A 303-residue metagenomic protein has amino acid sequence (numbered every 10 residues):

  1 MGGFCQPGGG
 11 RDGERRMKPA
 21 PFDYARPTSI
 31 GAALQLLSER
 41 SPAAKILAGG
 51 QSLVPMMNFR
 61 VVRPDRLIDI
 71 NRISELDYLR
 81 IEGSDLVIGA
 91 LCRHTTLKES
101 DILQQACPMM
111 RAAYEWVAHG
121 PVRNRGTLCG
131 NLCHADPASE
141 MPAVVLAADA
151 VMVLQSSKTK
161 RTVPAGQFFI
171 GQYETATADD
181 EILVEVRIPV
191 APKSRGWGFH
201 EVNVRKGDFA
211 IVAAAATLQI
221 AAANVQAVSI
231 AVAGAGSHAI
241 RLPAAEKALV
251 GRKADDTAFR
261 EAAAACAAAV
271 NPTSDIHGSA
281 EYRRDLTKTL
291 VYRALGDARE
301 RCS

Functional and structural regions predicted by a protein language model:
G2-S303: C-terminal structural segment of proteins
